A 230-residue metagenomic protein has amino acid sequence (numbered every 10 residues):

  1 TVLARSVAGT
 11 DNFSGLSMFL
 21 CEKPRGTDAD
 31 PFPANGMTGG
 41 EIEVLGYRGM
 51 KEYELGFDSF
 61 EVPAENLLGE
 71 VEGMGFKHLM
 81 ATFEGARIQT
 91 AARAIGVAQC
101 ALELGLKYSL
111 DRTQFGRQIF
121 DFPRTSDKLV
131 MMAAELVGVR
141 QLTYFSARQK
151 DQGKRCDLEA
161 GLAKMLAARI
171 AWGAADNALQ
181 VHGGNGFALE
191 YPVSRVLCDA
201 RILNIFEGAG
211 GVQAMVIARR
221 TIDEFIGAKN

Functional and structural regions predicted by a protein language model:
T1, S17-M18, G36, E54 (+2 more regions): Structural motif
T1-N35: A short core secondary-structure module
R5-G9, K23-G26, D58-N66, A209: Short loop segments at secondary-structure junctions
F13-S14, M50-E52, C198: Short, solvent-exposed loop/turn segments at the edges of secondary structure
T27-S59: Flexible, small-/acidic-enriched active-site or ligand-binding loops
A29-P31, N66-E72: Cytochrome P450 core scaffold surrounding the K-helix E-X-X-R motif and the conserved "meander" helix-loop region
E54-S59, E70, A81-N230: Alpha-helical interface subdomain recognition
G75-M80: The feature captures the short pre-catalytic strand/loop hairpin that immediately precedes and shapes the active-site
